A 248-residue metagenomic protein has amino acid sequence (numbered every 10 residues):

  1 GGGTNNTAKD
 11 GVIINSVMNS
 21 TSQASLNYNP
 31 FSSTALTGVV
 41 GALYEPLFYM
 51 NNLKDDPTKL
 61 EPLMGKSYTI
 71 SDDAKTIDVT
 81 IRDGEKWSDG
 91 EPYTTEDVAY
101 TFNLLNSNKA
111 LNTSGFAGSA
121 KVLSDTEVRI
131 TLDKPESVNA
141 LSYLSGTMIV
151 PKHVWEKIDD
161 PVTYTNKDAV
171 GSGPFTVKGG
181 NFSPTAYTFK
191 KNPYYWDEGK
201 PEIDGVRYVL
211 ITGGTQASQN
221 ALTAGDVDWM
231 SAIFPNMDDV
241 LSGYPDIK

Functional and structural regions predicted by a protein language model:
G1-I13, S119: Short, low-complexity disordered leader/linker segments with a strong preference for bacterial N-terminal type II
D10-S20, T76-V79, V98-T101, V128-I130 (+3 more regions): Short, well-ordered beta-strand elements
V17-I70, V170: N-terminal lobe/hinge region of extracytoplasmic solute-binding protein
N51-D55, S145-K200, G205: Gly/Pro-rich hinge or "lid" segments in bacterial periplasmic/extracellular proteins
K66-K109, L123, R129, S218-A224: Aromatic- and charge-enriched surface segment that lines or borders ligand/interaction sites
T69, T113-K157: Surface-exposed binding/hinge segments that line and control ligand-binding clefts or catalytic entry sites
S114, D239-K248: Ligand-binding "clamshell"
Y194-V240: Ligand-site clamp/hinge motif
